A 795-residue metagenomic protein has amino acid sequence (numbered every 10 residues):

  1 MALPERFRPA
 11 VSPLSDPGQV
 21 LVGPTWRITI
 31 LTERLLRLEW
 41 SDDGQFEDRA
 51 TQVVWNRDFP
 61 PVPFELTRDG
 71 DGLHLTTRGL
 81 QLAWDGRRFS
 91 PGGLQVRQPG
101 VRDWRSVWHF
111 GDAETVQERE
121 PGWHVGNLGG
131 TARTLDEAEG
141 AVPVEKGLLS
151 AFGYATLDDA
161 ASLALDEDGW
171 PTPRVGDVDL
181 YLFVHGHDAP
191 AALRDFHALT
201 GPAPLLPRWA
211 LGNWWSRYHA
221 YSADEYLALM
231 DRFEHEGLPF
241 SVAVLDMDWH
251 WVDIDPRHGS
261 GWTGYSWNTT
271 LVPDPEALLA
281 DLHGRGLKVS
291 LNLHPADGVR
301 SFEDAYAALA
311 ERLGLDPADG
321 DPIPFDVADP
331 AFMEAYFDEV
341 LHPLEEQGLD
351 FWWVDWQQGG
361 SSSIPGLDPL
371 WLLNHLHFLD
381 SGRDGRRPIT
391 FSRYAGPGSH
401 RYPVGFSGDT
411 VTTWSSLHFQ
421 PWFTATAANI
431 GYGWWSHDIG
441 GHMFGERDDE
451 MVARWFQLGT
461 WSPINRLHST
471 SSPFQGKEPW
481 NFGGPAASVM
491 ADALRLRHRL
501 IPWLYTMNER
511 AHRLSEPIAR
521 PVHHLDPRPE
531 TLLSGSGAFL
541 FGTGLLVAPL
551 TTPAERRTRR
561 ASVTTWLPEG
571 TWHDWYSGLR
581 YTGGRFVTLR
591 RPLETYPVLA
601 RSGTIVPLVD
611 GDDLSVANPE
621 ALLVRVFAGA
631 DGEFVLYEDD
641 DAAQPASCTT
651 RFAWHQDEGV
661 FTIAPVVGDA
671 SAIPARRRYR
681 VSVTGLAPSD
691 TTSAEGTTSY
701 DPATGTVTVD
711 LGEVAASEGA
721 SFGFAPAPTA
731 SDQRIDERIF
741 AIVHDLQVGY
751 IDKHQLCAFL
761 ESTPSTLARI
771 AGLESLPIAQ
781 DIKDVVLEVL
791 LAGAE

Functional and structural regions predicted by a protein language model:
R6-F7, L31-G70: A low-complexity, Ser/Thr/Gly/Pro-enriched, surface-exposed linker/loop concept that marks segments flanking
I28, L36-L38, L75-L82, L546-P549 (+1 more regions): Short, well-ordered beta-strand segments enriched in hydrophobic/aromatic residues
R49-P63, D574-L593, S689-G712: Solvent-exposed beta-strand/loop surfaces of large extracellular or lumenal domains
L66-R208, R217-Y218, A223-D224, M230-H235 (+1 more regions): Catalytic and substrate-binding clefts that recognize carbohydrates or anionic sugar/phosphate headgroups
G72-H74, L80-Q81, Y700-S721: A surface-exposed beta-strand-loop module
R97, W104, P239-M490, H523-P527 (+1 more regions): Aromatic- and carboxylate-enriched substrate-binding clefts and catalytic-loop regions of carbohydrate-active enzymes
F378, P397-G405, F419-F423, A427-H437 (+1 more regions): Catalytic core of carbohydrate-active enzymes
S602-T697, L711-A716, S721-E795: Accessory, solvent-exposed terminal regions and/or long lumenal/extracellular loops of proteins
